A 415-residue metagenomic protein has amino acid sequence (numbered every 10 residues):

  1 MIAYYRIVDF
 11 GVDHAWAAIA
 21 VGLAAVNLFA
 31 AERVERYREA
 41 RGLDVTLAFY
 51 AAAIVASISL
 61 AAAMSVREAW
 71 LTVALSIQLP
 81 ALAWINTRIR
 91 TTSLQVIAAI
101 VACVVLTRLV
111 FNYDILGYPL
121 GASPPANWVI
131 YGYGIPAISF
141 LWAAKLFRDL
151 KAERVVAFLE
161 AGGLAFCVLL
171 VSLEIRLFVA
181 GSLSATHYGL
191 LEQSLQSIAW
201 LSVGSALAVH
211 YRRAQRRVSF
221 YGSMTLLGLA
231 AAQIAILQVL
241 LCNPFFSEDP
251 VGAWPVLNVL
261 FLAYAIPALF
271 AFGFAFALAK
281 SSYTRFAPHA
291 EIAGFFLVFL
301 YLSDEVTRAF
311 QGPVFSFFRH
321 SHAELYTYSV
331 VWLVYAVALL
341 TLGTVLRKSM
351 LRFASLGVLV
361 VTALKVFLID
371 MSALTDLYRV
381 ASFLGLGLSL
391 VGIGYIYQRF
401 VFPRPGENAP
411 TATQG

Functional and structural regions predicted by a protein language model:
M1-G415: Alpha-helical transmembrane segments of multi-pass membrane proteins
